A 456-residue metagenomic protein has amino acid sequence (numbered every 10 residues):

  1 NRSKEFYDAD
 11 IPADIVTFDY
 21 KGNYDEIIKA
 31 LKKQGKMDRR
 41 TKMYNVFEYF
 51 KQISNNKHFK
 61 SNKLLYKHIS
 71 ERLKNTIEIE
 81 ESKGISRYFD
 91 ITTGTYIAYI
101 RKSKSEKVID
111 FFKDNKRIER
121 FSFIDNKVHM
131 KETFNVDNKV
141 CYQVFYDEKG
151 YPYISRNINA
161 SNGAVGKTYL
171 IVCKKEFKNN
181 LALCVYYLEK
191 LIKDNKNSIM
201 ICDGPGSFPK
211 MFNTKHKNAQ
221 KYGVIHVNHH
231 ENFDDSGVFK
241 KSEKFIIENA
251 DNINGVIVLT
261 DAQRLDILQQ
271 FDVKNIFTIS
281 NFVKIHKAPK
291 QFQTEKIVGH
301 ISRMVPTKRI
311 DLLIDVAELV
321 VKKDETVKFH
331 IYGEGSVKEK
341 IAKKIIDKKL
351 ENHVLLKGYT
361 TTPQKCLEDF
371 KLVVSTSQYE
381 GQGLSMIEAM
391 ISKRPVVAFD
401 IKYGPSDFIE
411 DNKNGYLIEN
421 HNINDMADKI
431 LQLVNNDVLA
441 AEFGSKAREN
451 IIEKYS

Functional and structural regions predicted by a protein language model:
A262, F282: Carbohydrate-associated surface elements
K296, R303-E325, F329-I331, S336-A342 (+1 more regions): A conserved mid-protein helix/loop that constitutes part of the nucleotide-sugar donor-binding site
T326, I346, C366, D425 (+2 more regions): A short, well-ordered alpha-helix in the C-terminal region of glycosyltransferases
Y359, Q378: Aromatic "clamp/platform" in nucleotide-sugar-dependent glycosyltransferases that forms part of the donor/acceptor
Q364, K371, K393: A short alpha->beta transition loop at the rim of the catalytic pocket in nucleotide-sugar-dependent
G383-M386, P405: Short glycine/serine-rich donor-binding loops of glycosyltransferases
P395-F399: Short hydrophobic beta-strand element within catalytic cores of glycosyltransferases and related nucleotide-activated
E410-N412, Y416-I423, L431-D437: Conserved acidic donor-binding segment of nucleotide-sugar-dependent glycosyltransferases
